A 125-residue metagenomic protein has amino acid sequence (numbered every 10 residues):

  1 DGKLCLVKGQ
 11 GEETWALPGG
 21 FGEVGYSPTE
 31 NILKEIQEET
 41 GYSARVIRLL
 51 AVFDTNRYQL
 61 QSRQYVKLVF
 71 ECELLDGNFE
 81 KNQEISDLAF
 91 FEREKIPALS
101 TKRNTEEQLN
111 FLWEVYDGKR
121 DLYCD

Functional and structural regions predicted by a protein language model:
D1-K3, E73-N78, R93-K95: Short loop segments at secondary-structure junctions
D1-L17, A44, R48: N-terminal strand-loop-strand
C5, E23, P97: Nucleotide phosphate-binding site architecture
L6, V69-E71, F90: Conserved hydrophobic/aromatic beta-strand scaffold that supports enzyme active sites
T14, Q83-D125: Nudix hydrolase/Nudix homology domain
W15, Y42, R63, L68 (+1 more regions): Residues that recognize and position ribonucleotide moieties
L17-L50, F70: The catalytic Nudix box helix
F53-N78, L112, Y116: Active-site-adjacent beta-strand/loop module that shapes the phosphate/pyrophosphate-binding cleft
